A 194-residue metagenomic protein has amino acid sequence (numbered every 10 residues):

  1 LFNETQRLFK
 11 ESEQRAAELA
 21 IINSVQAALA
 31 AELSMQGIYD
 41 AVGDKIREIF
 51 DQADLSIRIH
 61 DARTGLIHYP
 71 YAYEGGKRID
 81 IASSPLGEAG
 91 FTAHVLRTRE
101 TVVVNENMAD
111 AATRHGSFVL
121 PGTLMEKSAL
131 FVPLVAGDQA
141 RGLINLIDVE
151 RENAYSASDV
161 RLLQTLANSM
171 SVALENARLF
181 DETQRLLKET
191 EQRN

Functional and structural regions predicted by a protein language model:
F2-A31, Q36, R141, S158 (+1 more regions): Signal-transmission linkers at sensory-effector interfaces
I21-L29, S34-F50, I57, F91: Amphipathic alpha-helical coiled-coil segments that mediate homodimerization and allosteric signal transmission
G43-F50, L55-E88, E100, N107-D110: GAF sensory/regulatory domain recognition with acknowledged cross-activation on helical regulatory dimers
R63-T64, V135-A140, V149-E150, R161: Flexible loop/coil segments at beta-strand boundaries within sensory signal-transduction domains
L66, G76-I79, N105-S128, D148-N153: Signal-transducing coupling segments at domain and membrane junctions
K127-V135: A short, aliphatic-rich beta-strand micro-motif
Q164-S171: Allosteric cytosolic regulatory segments
